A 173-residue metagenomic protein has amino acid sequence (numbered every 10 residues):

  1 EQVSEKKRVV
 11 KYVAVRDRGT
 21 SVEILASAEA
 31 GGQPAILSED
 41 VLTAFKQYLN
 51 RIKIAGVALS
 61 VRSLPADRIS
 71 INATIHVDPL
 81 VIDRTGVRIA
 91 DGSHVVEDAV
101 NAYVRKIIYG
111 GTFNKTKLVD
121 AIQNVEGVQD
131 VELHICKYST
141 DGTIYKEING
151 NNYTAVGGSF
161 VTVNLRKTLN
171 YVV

Functional and structural regions predicted by a protein language model:
E1-V173: Acidic, low-complexity glycine/serine/threonine-rich segments
